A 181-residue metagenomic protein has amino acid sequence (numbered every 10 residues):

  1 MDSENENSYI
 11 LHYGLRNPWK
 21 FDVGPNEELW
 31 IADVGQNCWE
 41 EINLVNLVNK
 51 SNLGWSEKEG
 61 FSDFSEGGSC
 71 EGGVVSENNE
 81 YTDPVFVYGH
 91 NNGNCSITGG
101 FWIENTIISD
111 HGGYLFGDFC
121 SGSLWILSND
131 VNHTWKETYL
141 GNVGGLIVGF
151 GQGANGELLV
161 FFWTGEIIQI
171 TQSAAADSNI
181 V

Functional and structural regions predicted by a protein language model:
M1-E137, I168-Q172: Beta-propeller domain segments
L15, H133-A154: Conserved blade-ending motifs and adjacent loop-strand segments that build the rim/top face of beta-propeller domains
G122-W125, G145-V148, G165: A generic structural signal for well-ordered alpha-helical surface patches
V148-A175: Blade-level signature of beta-propeller repeat domains, shared across WD40, Kelch, NHL, RCC1 and BNR/Asp-box propellers
A176-V181: Boundary/junction segments of secreted and surface-exposed precursor proteins
